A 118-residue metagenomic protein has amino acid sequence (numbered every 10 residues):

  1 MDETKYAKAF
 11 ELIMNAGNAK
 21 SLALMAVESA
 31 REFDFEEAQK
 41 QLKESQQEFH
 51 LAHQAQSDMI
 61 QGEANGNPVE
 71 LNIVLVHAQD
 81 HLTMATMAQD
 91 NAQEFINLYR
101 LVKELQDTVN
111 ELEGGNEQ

Functional and structural regions predicted by a protein language model:
M1-Q118: Terminal alpha-helical segments
